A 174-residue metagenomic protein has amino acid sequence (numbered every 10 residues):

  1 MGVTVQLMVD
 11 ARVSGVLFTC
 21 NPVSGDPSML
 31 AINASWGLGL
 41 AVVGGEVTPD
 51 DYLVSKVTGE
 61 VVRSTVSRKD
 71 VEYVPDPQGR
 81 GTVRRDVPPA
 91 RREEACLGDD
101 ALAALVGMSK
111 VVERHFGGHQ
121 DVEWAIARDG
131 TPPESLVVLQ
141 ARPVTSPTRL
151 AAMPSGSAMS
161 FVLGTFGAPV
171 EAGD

Functional and structural regions predicted by a protein language model:
M1-D174: Conserved mixed alpha/beta core segments that line enzyme active sites in large multi-domain catalysts
